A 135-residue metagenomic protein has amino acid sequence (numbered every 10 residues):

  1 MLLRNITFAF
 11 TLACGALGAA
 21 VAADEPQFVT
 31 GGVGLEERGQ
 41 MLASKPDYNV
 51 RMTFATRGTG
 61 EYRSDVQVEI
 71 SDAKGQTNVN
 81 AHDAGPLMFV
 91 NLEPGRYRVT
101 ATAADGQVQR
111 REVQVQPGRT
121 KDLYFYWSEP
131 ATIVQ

Functional and structural regions predicted by a protein language model:
M1-N5: Positively charged n-region of N-terminal signal peptides that target proteins for export
T7-A16: Bacterial N-terminal signal peptides
V21-V66, G106-Q135: Primarily secretory-pathway and cell-envelope proteins
Q67-N78: Short amphipathic beta-strand segments in non-cytosolic proteins
T77-V79, M88, R111-Q114: Beta-strand-rich interaction surfaces with strong enrichment in secreted/lumenal proteins
G85-N91: Short, surface-exposed beta-strand/beta-hairpin micro-motifs centered on an aromatic residue
E93-P94, P117: Surface-exposed loops/turns
G95-A101: A short tyrosine-centered beta-strand micro-motif
